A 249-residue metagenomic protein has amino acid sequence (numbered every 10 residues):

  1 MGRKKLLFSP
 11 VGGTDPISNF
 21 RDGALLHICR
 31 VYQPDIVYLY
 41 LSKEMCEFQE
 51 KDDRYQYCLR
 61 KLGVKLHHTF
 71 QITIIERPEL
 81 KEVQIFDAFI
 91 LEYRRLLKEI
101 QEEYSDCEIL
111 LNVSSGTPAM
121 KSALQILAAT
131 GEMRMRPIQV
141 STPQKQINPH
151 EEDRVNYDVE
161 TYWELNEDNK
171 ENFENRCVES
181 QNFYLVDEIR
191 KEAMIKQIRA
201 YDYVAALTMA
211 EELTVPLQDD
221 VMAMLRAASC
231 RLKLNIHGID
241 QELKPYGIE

Functional and structural regions predicted by a protein language model:
M1-L110, T117-E249: Long, low-complexity, Lys/Arg-enriched
